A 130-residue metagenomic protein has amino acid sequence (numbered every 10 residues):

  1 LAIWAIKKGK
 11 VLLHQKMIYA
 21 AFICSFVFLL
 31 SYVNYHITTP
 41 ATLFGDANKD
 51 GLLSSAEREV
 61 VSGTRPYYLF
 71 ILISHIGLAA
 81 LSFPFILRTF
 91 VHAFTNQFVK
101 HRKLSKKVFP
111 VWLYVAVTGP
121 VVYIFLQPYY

Functional and structural regions predicted by a protein language model:
L1-Y130: Alpha-helical membrane insertion/targeting regions
